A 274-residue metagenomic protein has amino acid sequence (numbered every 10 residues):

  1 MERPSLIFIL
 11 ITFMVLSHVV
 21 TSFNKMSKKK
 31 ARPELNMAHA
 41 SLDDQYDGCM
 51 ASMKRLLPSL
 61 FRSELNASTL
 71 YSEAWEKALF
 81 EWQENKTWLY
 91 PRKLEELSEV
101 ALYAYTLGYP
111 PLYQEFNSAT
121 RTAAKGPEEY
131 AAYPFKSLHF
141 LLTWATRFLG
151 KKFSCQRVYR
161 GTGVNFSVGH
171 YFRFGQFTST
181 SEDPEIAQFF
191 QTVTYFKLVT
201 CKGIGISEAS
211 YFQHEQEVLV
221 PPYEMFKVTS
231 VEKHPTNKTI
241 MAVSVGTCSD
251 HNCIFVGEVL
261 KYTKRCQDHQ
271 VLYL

Functional and structural regions predicted by a protein language model:
M1-P4, L272-L274: A positional/structural detector of protein chain ends, strongest at the extreme C-terminus and weakly at the extreme
R3-S22: Cleavable N-terminal signal peptides of Sec/SRP-targeted secreted and luminal proteins
S5, K28-P33, S118, Y211 (+2 more regions): Intrinsically disordered, low-complexity segments enriched in glycine/proline and serine/threonine
N24-Q45: Short N-terminal segments immediately surrounding and downstream of signal-peptide cleavage
M50-A51, R55-I204: Internal glycine-rich, Lys/Arg-flanked active-site/core loops of soluble domains
V168-F255: ADP-ribosyltransferase catalytic core
S249-L274: Intrinsically disordered, low-complexity terminal/linker regions enriched in Pro/Ser/Gly and acidic residues
